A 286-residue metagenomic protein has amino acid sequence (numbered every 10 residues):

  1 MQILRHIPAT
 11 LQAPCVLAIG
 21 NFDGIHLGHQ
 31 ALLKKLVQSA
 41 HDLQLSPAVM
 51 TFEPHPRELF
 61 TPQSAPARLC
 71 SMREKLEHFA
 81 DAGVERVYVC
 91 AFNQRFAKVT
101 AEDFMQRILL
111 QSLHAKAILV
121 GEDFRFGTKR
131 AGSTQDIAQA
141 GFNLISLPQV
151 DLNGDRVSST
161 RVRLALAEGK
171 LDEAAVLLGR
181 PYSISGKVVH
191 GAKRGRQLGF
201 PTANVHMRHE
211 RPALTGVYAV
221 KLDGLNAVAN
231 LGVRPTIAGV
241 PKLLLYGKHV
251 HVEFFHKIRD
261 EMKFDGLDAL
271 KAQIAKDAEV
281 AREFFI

Functional and structural regions predicted by a protein language model:
M1-I3, P14-C15: Extreme N-terminal starter segment of soluble prokaryotic enzymes
Q2-P8, Y88: Short acidic-hydrophobic, aromatic-tinged amphipathic segments that line or gate anion-handling sites
P8-S71: N-terminal catalytic cores of NTP/NDP-binding nucleotidyl/phosphoryl-transfer enzymes
A9-A13, Q94-K98, V150-R156: A short acidic, often aromatic-flanked loop/helix-cap motif at beta-alpha or helix-coil junctions that lines enzyme
H26, F79, I118, A174 (+2 more regions): Residue-level signal for inorganic ion chemistry
E58-F142: N-terminal Rossmann-like or analogous alpha/beta NTP/dinucleotide-binding catalytic cores that position adenine
S133, Q139-N226: Glycine-rich, Lys/Arg-enriched anion-binding loops that position phosphate/diphosphate groups for phosphoryl
G191-I286: Phosphate/ribose-recognition catalytic cores of enzymes acting on nucleotide-derived substrates
